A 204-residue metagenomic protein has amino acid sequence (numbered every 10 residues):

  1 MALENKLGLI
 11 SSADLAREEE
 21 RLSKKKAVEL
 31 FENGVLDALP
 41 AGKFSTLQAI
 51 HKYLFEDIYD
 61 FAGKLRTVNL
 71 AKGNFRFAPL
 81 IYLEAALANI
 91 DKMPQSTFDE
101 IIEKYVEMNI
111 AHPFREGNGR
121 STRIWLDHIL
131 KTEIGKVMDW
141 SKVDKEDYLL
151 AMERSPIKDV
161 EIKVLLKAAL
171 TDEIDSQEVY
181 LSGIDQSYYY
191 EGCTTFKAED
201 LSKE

Functional and structural regions predicted by a protein language model:
M1-E204: FIC/Doc superfamily catalytic core
